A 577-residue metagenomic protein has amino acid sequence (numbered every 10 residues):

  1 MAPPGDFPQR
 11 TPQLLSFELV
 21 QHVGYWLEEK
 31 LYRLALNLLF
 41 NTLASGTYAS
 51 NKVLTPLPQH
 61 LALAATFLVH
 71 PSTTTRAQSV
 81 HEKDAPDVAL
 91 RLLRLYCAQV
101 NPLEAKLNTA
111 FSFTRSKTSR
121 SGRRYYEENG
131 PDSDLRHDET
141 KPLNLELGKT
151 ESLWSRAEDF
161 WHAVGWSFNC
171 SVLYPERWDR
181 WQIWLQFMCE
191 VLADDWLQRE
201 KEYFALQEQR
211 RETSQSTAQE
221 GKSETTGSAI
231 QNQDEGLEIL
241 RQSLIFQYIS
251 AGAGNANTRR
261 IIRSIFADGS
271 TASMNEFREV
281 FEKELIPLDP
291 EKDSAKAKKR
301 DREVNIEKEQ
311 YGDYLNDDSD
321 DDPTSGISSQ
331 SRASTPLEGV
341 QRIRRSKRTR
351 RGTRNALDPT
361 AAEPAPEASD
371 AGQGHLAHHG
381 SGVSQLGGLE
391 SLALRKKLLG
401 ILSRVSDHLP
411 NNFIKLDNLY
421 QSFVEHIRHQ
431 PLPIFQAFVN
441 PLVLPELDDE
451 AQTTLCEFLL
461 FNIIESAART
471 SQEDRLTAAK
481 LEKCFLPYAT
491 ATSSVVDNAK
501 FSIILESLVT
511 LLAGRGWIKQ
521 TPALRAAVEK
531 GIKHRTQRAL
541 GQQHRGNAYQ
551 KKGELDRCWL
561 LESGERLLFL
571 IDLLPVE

Functional and structural regions predicted by a protein language model:
M1-D6, E18-V20, L43-N51, E139-E151 (+6 more regions): Boundary/linker elements of alpha-helical solenoid repeat scaffolds
M1-V172, R180: Long amphipathic alpha-helical scaffold regions
H22, L38-T42, R345-G352, A356 (+1 more regions): Long alpha-helical repeat scaffolds
V23, S45, A62-V88, R94-A105 (+14 more regions): Compact beta-rich and alpha/beta scaffold cores in large eukaryotic transport/transcription complexes and associated
G24-Y25, A35, A49, T75 (+10 more regions): Alpha-solenoid helical-repeat scaffold
Y32-L38, N51-H60, V80-L92, Y96-T114 (+13 more regions): Intrinsic disorder/low-complexity flexible regions in very large eukaryotic scaffold/regulatory proteins, enriched
L90-G148, L197-V383: Acidic, serine/threonine- and proline-enriched intrinsically disordered linkers and terminal tails in large eukaryotic
G148-Q207, L386, A393-H408: Extended amphipathic alpha-helical scaffold segments
